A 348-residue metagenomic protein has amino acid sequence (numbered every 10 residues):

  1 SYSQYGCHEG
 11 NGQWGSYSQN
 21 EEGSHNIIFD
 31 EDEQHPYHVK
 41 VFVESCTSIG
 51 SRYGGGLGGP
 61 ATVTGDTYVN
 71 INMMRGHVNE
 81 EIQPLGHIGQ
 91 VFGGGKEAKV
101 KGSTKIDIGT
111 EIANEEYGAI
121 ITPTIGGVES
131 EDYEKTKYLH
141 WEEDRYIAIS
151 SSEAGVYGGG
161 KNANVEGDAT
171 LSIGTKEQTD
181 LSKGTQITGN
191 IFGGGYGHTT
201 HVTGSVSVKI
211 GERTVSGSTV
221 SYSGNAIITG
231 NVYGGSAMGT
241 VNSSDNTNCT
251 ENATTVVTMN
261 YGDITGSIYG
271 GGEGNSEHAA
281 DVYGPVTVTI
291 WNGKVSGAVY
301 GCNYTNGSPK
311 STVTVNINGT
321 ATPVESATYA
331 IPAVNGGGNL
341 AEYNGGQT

Functional and structural regions predicted by a protein language model:
S1-N190, Y196-N231, S236-S267, E273-A298 (+1 more regions): Surface-exposed loop/turn motifs in large extracellular/passenger domains
